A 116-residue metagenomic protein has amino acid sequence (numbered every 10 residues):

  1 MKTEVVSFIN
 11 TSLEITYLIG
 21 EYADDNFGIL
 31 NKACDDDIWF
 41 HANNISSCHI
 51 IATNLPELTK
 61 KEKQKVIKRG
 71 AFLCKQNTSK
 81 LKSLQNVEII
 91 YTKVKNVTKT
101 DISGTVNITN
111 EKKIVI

Functional and structural regions predicted by a protein language model:
M1-I116: Duplex nucleic acid-engaging cores and interfaces of nucleic-acid transaction enzymes
